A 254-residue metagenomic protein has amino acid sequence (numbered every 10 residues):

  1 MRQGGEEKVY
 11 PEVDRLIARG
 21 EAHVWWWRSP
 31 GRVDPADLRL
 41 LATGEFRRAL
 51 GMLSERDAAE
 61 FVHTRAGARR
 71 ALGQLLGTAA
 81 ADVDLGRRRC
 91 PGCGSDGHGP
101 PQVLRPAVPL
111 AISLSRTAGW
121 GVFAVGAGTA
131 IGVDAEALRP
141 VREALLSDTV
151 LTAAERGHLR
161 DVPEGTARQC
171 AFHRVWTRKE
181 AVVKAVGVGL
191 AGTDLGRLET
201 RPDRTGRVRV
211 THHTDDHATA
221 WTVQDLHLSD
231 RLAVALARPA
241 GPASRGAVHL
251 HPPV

Functional and structural regions predicted by a protein language model:
M1-V254: Core catalytic alpha/beta fold that binds nucleotide/phospho-ligands
